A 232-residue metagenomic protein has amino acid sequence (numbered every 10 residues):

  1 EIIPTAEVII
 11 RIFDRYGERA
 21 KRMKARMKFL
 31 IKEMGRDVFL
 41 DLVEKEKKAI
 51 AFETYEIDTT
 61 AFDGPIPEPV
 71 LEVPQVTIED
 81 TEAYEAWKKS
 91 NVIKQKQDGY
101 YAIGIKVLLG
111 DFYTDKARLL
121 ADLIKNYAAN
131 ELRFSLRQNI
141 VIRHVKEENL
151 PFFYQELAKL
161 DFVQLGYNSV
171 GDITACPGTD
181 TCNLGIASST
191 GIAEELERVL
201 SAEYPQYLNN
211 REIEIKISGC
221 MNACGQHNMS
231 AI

Functional and structural regions predicted by a protein language model:
E1-I232: Peripheral terminal and linker regions in Fe-S/redox and tRNA-modifying enzymes
